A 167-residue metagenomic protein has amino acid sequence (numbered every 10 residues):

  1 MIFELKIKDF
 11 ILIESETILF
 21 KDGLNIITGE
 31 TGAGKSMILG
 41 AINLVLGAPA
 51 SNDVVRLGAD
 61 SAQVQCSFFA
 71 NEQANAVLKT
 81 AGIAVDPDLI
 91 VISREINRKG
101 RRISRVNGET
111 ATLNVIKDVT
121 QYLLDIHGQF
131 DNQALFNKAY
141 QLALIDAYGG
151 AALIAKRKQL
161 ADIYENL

Functional and structural regions predicted by a protein language model:
E4-Y164: Gly/Lys-enriched N-terminal cap/neck module of very large, oligomeric protein machines
